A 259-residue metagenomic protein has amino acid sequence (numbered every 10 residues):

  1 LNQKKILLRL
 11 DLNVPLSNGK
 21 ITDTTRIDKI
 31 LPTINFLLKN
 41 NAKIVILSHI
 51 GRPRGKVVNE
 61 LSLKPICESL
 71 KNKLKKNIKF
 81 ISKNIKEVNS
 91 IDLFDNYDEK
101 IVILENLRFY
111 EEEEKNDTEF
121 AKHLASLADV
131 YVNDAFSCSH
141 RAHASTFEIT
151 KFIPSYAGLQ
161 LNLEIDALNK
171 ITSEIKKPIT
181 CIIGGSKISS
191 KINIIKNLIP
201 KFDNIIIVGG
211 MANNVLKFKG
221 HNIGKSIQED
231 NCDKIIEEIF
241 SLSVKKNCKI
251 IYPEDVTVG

Functional and structural regions predicted by a protein language model:
L1-G259: Active-site loop-to-helix "anion-binding N-cap" substructures in soluble metabolic enzymes
